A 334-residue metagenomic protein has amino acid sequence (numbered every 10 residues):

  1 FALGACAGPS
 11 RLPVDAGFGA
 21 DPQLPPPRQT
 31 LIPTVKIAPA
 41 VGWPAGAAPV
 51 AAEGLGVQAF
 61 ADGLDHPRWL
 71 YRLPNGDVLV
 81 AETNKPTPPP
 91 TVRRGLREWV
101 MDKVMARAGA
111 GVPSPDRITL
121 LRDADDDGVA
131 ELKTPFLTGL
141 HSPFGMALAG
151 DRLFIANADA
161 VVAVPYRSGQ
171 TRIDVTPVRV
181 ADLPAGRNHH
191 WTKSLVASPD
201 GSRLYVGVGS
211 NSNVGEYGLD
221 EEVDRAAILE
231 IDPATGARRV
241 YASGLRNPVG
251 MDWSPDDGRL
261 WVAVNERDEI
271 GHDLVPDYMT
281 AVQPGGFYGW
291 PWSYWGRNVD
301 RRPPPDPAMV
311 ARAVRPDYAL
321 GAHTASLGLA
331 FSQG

Functional and structural regions predicted by a protein language model:
L3-A5: C-terminal motif of bacterial Sec signal peptides marking the signal peptidase cleavage site
A7-A51, T87-G109, P113-P115, T192 (+4 more regions): Beta-propeller domain segments
A59-L64, T134-H141, V180-R187, V240-L245 (+1 more regions): Surface loop/turn motifs at the tips and blade-to-blade linkers of beta-strand repeat domains
H66-W69, G145, S194, G250 (+1 more regions): Conserved beta-strand position repeated once per blade in WD40 beta-propeller domains
L73-G76, L148-D151, A197-G201, S254-D257 (+1 more regions): Residue-level detector of Asp-centered blade-edge/turn motifs that repeat once per structural unit in beta-propeller
L79-A81, I155-A156, Y205-G207, W261-V264: Residue position within the beta-strands of beta-propeller blades
L121-D126, V164-R172, V282-G289: Short loop/turn segments immediately following beta-strands, especially the blade-tip and inter-blade linker loops
V129-R152, N157-P199, S210-N213: Asp-box/WD-like beta-propeller blade repeats and closely related beta-sheet repeat scaffolds
